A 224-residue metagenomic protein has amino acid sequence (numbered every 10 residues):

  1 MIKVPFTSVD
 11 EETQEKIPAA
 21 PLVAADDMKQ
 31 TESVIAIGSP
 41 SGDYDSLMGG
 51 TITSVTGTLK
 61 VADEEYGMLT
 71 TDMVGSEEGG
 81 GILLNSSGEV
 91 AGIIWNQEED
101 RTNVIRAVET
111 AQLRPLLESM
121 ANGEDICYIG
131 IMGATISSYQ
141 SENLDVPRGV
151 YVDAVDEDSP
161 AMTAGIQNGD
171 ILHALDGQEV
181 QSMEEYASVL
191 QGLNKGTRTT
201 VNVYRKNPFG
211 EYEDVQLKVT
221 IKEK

Functional and structural regions predicted by a protein language model:
M1-G38, G42-D43, M73, E77 (+4 more regions): Conserved active-site neighborhood of the chymotrypsin/trypsin-like protease fold
P5-A19, M48-R106, V146-D153: Active-site region of chymotrypsin-like
A25-D27, G81-I82, N143-V146, P160-I171 (+1 more regions): A short glycine-leucine-enriched loop at secondary-structure breakpoints that most characteristically corresponds
K29-I35, S39, D45-T58, A111-R114 (+3 more regions): Beta-strand/loop subdomains of soluble extracytoplasmic proteins
S39-P40, N96, G177-Q178, Y204: Short, surface-exposed secondary-structure boundary micro-motifs
V90-P147, G210, V215: C-terminal cap/linker of serine protease catalytic domains
A91, A161-E184: Conserved PDZ fold ligand-binding element
R114-M132, H173-L175, A187-K224: PDZ-domain C-terminal substructure recognizer with occasional recognition of PDZ-binding tails
